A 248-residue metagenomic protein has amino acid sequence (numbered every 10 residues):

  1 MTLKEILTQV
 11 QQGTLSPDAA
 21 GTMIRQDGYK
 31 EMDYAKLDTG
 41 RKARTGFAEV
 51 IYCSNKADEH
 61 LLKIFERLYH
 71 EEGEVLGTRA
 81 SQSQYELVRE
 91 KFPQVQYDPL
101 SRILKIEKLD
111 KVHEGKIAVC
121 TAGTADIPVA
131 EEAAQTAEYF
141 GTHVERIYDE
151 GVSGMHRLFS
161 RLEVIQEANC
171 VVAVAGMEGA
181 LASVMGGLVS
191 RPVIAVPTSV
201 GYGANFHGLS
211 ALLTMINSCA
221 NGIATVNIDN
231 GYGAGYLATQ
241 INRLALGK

Functional and structural regions predicted by a protein language model:
M1-S81, Y85-E86, E90-K91, V95: Long amphipathic alpha-helical segments
E59-L61, D126-E131, M155-H156, A175-V184 (+2 more regions): Short glycine/serine/threonine-rich phosphate/pyrophosphate-binding segments that cradle anionic phosphate groups
K91-P93, L188-V189, C219-N221: Short, structured coil segments at secondary-structure junctions
I103-K105, H143-V164, L209-S210, V226: Glycine-rich oxoanion-binding loops at beta->alpha junctions
E114-H156: Glycine-rich phosphate/diphosphate-binding loop of Rossmann-like nucleotide-binding domains
T121, F159-Q166, C170, V200 (+1 more regions): C-terminal binding/interaction regions
S160-T198: Glycine-rich phosphate-binding loop
